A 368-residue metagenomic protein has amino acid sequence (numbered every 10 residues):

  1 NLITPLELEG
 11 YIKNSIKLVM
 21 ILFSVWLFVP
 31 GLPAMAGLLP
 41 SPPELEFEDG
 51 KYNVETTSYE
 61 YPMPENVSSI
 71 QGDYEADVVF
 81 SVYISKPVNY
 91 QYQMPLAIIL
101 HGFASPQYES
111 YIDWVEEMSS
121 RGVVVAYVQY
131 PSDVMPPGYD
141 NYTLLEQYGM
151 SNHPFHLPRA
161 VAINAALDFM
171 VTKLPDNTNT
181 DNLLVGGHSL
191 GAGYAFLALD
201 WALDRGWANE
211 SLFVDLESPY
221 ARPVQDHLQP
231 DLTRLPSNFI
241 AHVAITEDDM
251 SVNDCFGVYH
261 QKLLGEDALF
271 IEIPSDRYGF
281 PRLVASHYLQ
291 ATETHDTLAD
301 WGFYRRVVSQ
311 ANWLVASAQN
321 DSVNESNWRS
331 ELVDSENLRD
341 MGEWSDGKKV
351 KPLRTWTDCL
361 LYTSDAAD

Functional and structural regions predicted by a protein language model:
G37-Y90: N-terminal cap/lid segment of alpha/beta-hydrolase-fold proteins
Q93-G102: Short beta-strand element of the alpha/beta-hydrolase
F103-Y127, D133-M135: Short substrate-entry loop that stabilizes the transition state in hydrolases
E146-D176: Alpha/beta-hydrolase active-site loop
T172-L235: Primarily recognizes the serine-hydrolase "nucleophile elbow" in alpha/beta-hydrolase and SGNH/GDSL folds
E210-Y278: The feature captures the conserved acid-bearing segment of alpha/beta-hydrolase catalytic domains
E272-A316: A conserved mid-domain beta-alpha-beta active-site/ligand-binding segment of alpha/beta enzyme cores
Y362-D368: Conserved small/polar residues in nucleotide/adenosyl-binding loops
